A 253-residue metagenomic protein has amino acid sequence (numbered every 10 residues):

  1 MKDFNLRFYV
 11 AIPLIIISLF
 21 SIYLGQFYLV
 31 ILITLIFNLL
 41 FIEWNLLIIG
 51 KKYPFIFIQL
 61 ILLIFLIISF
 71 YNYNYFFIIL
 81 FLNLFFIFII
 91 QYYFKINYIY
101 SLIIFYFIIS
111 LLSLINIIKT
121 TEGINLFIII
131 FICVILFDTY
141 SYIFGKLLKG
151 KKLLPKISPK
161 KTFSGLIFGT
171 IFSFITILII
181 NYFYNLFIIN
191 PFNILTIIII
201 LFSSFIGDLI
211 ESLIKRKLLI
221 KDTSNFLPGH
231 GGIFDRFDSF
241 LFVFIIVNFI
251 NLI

Functional and structural regions predicted by a protein language model:
M1-T162, L166-I199: Membrane-embedded alpha-helical bundles of polytopic integral membrane proteins
L6, K217-S239: Interfacial loop-to-transmembrane junctions
V10, S141-Y142, K161-S173, S204-G207 (+2 more regions): Alpha-helical transmembrane segments that form the membrane-embedded catalytic/substrate-binding core of multi-pass
L148, K152, S158, K215 (+2 more regions): Residue-level signal for pocket-adjacent positions within structured domains
N190-I206, L218, N225, G229: Short amphipathic alpha-helical interaction segments
N248-I253: Juxtamembrane boundary at the C-terminal end of a transmembrane helix
